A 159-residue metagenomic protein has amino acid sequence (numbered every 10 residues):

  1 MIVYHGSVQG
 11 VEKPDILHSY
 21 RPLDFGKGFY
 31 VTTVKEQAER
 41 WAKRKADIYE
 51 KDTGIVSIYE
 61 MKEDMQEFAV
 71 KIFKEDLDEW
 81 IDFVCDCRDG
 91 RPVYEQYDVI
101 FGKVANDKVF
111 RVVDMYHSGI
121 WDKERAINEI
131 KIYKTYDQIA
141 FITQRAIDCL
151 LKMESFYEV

Functional and structural regions predicted by a protein language model:
M1-F29, Q37-D47: Glycine-rich loop/turn
L23-D24, R40, R44-V159: Conserved NAD+-utilizing ADP-ribose enzyme module
